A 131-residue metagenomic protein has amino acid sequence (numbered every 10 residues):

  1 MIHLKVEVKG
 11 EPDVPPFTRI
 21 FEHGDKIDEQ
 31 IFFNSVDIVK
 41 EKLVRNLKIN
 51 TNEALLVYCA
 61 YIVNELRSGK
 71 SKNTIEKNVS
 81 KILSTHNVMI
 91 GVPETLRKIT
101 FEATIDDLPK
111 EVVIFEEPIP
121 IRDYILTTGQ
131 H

Functional and structural regions predicted by a protein language model:
M1-H131: Non-transmembrane, aqueous-exposed alpha-helical and coiled segments at domain scale
